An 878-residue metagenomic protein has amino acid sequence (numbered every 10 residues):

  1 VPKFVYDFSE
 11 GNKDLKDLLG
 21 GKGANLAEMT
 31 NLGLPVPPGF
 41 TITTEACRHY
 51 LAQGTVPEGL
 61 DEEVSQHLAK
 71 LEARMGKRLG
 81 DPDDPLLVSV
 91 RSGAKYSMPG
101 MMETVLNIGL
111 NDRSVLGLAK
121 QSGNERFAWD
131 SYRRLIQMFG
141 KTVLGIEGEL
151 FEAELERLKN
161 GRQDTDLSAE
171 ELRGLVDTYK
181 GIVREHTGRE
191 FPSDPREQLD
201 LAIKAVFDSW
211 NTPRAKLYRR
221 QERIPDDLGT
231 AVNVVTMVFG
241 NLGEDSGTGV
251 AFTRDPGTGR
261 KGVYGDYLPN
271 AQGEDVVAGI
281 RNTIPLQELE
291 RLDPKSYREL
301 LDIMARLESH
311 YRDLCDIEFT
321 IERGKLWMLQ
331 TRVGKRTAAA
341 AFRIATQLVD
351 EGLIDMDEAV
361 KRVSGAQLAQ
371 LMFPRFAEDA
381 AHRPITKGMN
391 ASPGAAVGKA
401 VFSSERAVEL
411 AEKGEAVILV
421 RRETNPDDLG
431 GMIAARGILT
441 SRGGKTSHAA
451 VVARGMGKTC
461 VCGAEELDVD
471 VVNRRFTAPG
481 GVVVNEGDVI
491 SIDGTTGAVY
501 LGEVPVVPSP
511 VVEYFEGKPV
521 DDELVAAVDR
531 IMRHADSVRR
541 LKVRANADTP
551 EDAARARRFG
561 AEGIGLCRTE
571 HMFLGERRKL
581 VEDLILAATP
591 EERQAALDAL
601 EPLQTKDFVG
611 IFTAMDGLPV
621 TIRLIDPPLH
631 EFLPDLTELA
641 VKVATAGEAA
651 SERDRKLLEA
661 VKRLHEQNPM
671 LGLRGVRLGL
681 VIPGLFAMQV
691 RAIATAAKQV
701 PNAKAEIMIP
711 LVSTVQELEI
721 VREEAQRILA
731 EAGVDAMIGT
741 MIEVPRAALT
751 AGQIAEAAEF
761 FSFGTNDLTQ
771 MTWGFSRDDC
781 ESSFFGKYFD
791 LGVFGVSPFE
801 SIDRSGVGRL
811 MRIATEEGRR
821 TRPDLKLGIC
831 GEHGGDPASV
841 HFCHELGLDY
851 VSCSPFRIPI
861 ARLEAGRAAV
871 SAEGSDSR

Functional and structural regions predicted by a protein language model:
V1-A380, A411, E415-I418, N425-G430 (+11 more regions): Nucleotide/phosphate-binding sheet-loop regions of phosphoryl- and nucleotidyl-transfer enzymes
P2, C460, S782-F784: Functionally engaged cysteine thiol sites
S65-Q66, R219-I224, V360-V417, E423 (+4 more regions): Long, charged amphipathic helices and adjacent flexible linkers at domain junctions
R91-S92, V511-E513, K518-R878: Conserved alpha/beta-domain cores
I146-G161, P294, R298, R375-A395 (+5 more regions): Short flexible/disordered coil segments
A396-G487, T496, M572, A696 (+8 more regions): Conserved structured catalytic cores and adjacent interaction surfaces of nucleotide-binding/hydrolyzing enzymes
P479-V506, P510-V511: Phosphate/pyrophosphate-binding betaalpha-module
